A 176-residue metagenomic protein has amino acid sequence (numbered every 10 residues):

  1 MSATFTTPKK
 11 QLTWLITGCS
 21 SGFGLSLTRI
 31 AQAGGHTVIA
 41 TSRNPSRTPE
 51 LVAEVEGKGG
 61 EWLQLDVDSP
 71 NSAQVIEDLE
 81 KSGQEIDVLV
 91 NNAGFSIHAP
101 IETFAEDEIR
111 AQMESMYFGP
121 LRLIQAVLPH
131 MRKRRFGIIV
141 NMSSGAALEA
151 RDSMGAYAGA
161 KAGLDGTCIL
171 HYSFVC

Functional and structural regions predicted by a protein language model:
S20-S21: Conserved glycine-rich cofactor-binding loop
G34-E50: Conserved glycine-rich Rossmann-like NAD(P)H-binding loop of the short-chain dehydrogenase/reductase
V55-P70: Rossmann-fold cofactor-recognition segment
N92-I97: Conserved NAD(P)H cofactor-binding loop of Rossmann-fold oxidoreductase domains
P100-I101, E108-Q112, F136: Substrate-binding pocket helix/loop in short-chain dehydrogenase/reductase
I124, A160: Active-site helix of classical SDR
S144: Residue(s) in the substrate-gating loop at a strand-loop-helix junction that position the organic substrate next
